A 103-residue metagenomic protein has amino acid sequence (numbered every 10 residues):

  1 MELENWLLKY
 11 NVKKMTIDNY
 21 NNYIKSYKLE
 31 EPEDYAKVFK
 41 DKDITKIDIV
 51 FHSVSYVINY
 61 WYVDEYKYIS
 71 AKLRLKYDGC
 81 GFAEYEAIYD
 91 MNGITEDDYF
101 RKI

Functional and structural regions predicted by a protein language model:
M1, M15-D18, E30, K46 (+4 more regions): Alpha-helical structural elements
M1-F39: N-terminal trafficking/processing presequences and adjacent post-cleavage segments of proteins routed to secretion
E2-E4, E30-E33, E65, E84-E86 (+1 more regions): Glutamate identity and glutamate-enriched acidic tracts
T16, A71-L73, G93: Generic structural hydrophobic/aromatic packing signal, biased to beta-strands
K42-A87: Exposed beta-strand-loop-beta-strand "reactive/processing" segments of non-cytosolic proteins
F82-I103: A short, surface-exposed interaction/processing loop segment used at functional sites
